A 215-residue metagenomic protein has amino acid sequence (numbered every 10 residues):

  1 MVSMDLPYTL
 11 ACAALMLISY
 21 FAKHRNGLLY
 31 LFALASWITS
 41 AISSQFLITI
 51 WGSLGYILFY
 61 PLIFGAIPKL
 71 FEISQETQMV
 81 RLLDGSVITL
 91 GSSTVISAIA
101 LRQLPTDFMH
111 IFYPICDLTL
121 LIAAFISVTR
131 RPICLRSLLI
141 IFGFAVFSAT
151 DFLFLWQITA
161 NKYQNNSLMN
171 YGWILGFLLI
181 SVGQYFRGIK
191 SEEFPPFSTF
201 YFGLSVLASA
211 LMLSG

Functional and structural regions predicted by a protein language model:
M1-G215: Polytopic alpha-helical membrane-helix bundles and their juxtamembrane interface segments in multi-pass membrane
